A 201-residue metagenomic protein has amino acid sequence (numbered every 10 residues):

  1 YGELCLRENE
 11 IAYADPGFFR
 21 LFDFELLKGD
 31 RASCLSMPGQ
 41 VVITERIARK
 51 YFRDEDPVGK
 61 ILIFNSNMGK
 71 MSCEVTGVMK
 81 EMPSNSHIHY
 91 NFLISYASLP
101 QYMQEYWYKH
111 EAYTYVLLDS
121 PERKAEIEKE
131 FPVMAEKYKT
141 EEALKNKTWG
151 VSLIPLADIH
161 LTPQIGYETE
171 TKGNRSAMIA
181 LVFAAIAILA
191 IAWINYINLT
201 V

Functional and structural regions predicted by a protein language model:
Y1-C5, L199-V201: Short intrinsically disordered, low-complexity coil segments enriched in acidic
L4-R7, K70-S72: Short, mixed charged/polar active-site loops that provide acid/base catalysis or chelate metal/phosphate cofactors
E8-N9, I186: A generic helix-loop boundary/linker signal
A12-K28, G39-S176: Mid-to-C-terminal secondary-structure elements that act as membrane-proximal/extracytoplasmic interface segments
D30, I61, M79, I191-I194 (+1 more regions): Glycine-rich, histidine-containing beta strand-loop boundary motifs that form or position
A32-S36: Glycine-rich loop motifs involved in handling phospho/adenylate chemistry
K172-V201: Hydrophobic alpha-helical transmembrane segments of multi-pass inner-membrane transport and secretion
